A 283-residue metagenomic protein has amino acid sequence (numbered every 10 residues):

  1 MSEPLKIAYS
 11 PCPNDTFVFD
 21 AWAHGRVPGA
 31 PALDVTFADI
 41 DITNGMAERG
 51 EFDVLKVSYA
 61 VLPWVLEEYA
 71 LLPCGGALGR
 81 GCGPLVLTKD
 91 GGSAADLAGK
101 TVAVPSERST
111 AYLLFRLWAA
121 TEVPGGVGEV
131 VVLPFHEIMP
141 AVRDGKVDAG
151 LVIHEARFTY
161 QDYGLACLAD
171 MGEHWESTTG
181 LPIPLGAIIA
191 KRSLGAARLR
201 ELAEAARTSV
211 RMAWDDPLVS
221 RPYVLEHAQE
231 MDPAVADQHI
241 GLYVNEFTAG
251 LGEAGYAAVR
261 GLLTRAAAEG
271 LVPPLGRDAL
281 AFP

Functional and structural regions predicted by a protein language model:
E3-H24, G83-A149, E155, A257-R260: Bilobed "Venus flytrap"/periplasmic-binding protein-like clamshell domains and structurally analogous long
L5-K6, E68-G76, T101-V102: A structural signal for short loop-to-beta-strand junctions that line the ligand-binding cleft of periplasmic/secreted
D39-D41, G50-P63, P134-F135, V152-R157: Beta->alpha turn/N-cap motifs
M46-E48, V142-R143, L202, A266: Hydrophobic residues within well-ordered alpha-helices
L71-S93, E176-S193: Hydrophobic/proline-rich hinge and linker segments of small-molecule sensing/allosteric domains, predominantly
L133-E226: Pocket-lining segment of extracytoplasmic ligand-binding domains
G195-R265: Secondary-structure end/capping motifs
R265-P283: Conserved C-terminal helix/tail region of periplasmic/extracytoplasmic solute-binding proteins
